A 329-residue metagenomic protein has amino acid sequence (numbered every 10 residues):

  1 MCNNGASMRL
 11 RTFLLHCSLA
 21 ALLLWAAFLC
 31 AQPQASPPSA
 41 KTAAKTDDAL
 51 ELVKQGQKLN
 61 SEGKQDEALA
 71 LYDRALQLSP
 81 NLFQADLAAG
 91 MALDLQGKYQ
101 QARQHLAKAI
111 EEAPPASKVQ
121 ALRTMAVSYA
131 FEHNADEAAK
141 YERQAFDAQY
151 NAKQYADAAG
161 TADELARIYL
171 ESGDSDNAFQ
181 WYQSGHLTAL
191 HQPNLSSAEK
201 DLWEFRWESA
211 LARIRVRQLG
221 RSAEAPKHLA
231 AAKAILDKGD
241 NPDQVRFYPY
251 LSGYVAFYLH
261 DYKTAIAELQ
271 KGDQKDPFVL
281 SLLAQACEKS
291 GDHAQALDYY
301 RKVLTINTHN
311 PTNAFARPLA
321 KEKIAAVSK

Functional and structural regions predicted by a protein language model:
T46, P80, P114-A116, Y150 (+3 more regions): Short coil turns that delineate tetratricopeptide repeat
D47-R74, L78, V255: Alpha-helical segment of the N-proximal tetratricopeptide repeat
L50, Q84, K118-Q120, G160 (+5 more regions): Start-of-helix register in tetratricopeptide repeats
Q57, M91, V127, R167 (+5 more regions): Residue-level recognition of tetratricopeptide repeat
S61-E62, L95-Q96, F131, E164 (+5 more regions): Register position in tetratricopeptide repeats
R74-Q77, I110-E111, D147, L187 (+3 more regions): Conserved structural position within tetratricopeptide repeats
